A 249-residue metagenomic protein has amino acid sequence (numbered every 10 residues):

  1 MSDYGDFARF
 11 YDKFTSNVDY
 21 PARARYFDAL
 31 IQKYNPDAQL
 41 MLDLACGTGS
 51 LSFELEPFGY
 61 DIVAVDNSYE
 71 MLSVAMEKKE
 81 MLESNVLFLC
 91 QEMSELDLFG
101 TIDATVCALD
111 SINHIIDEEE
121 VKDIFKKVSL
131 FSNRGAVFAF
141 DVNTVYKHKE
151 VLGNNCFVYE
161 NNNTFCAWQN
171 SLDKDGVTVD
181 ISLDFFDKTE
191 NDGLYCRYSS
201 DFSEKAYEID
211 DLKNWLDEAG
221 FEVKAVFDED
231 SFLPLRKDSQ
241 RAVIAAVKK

Functional and structural regions predicted by a protein language model:
M1-D37: Conserved class I S-adenosyl-L-methionine
L42, G49-E95: Class I SAM-dependent methyltransferase SAM/SAH-binding core
D97-A104: A short acidic, Gly/Pro-enriched loop at the edge of an enzyme's catalytic core that lines a small-molecule cofactor
A108-D110: Residues lining the SAM
N113-I115: A short His-aromatic
K122-R134: A short glycine-rich, Lys/Arg-flanked "PGG" loop and its adjoining helix->strand segment in the class I
A139-K213: SAM-dependent methyltransferase
S203-K249: C-terminal lobe and adjacent flexible extensions of AdoMet/dcAdoMet transferase-like proteins
